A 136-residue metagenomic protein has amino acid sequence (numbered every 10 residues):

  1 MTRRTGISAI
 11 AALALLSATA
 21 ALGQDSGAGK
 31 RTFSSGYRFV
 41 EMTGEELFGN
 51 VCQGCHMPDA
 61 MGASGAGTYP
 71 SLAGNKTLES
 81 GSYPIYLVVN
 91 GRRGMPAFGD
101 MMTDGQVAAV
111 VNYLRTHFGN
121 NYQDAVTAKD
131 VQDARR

Functional and structural regions predicted by a protein language model:
M1-I10: Bacterial N-terminal signal peptides that target proteins for export
A12, Y37-F39, T103: Alpha-helical interaction segments
A18-T19: N-terminal signal peptide c-region/cleavage motif recognized by signal peptidases
Q24-S35, D104-R136: Flexible coil segments in periplasmic/lumen-exposed cytochrome c-class electron-transfer proteins
Y37-V40, E45-S71, L78, S82 (+3 more regions): Periplasmic/extracellular electron-transfer cofactor-ligation site, primarily the c-type cytochrome heme-c attachment
F98-M102: Mid-chain, well-packed structural core segment of small domains
